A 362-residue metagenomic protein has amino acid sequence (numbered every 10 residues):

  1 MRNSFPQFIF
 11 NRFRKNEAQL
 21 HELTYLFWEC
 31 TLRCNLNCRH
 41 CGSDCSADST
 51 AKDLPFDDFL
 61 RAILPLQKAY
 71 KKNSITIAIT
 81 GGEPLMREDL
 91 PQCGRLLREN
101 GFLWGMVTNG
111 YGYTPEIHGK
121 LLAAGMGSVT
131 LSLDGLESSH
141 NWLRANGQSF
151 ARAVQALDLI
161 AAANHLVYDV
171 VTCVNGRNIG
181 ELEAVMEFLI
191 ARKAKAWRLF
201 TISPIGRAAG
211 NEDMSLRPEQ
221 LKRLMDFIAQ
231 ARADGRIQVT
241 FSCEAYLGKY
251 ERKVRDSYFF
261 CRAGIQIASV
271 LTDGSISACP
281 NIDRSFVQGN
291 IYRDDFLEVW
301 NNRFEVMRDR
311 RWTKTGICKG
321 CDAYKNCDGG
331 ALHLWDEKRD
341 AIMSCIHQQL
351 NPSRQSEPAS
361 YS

Functional and structural regions predicted by a protein language model:
R2-S128: Conserved alpha-helical substructure of the radical SAM core
F8-F13, E17-E22, N281-S362: Flexible mid-to-C-terminal extensions adjoining Fe-S/redox cofactors in radical SAM and related proteins
F27, T31, N35, Y258 (+2 more regions): Residues immediately within or flanking Cys/His clusters that coordinate Zn2+ in small zinc-binding modules
R33, N37, C41-D44, G264 (+3 more regions): Cys/His-rich metal-chelating microdomains
C34, G274, F296: Conserved, mostly hydrophobic/aromatic
S49-T50, L103, A123-A124, S128 (+3 more regions): Radical SAM enzyme [4Fe-4S]-AdoMet core and its adjacent flexible, acidic and glycine-rich loops/tails across
